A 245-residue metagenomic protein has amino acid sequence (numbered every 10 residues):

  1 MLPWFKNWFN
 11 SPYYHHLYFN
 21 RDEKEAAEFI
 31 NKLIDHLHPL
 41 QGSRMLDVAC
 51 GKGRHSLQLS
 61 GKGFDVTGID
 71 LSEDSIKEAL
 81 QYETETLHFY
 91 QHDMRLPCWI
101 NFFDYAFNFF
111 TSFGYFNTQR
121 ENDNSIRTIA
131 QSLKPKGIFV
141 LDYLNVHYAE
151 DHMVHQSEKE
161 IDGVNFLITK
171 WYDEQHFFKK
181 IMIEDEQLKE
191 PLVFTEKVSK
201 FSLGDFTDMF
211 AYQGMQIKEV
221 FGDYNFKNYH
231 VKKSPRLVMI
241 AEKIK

Functional and structural regions predicted by a protein language model:
M1-L40: Conserved class I S-adenosyl-L-methionine
G42-A49: Conserved class I S-adenosyl-L-methionine
R54-L96: Class I SAM-dependent methyltransferase SAM/SAH-binding core
R95-A106: A short acidic, Gly/Pro-enriched loop at the edge of an enzyme's catalytic core that lines a small-molecule cofactor
D104-R120: A short SAM/SAH-binding and catalytic strip from SAM-dependent methyltransferases
D123-P135: A short glycine-rich, Lys/Arg-flanked "PGG" loop and its adjoining helix->strand segment in the class I
V140-M209: SAM-dependent methyltransferase
L203-K245: C-terminal lobe and adjacent flexible extensions of AdoMet/dcAdoMet transferase-like proteins
